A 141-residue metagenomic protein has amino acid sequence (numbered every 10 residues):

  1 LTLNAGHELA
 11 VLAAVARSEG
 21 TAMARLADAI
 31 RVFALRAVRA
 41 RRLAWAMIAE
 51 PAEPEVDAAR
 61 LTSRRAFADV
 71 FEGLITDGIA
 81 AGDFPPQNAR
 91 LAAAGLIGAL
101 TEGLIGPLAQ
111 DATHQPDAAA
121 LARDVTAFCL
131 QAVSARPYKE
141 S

Functional and structural regions predicted by a protein language model:
L3-A10, D28, L35-R39, E55-A81 (+2 more regions): Amphipathic alpha-helical packing segments from all-alpha helical-bundle domains
A10-R41, A92-L96, A119-A122, Y138: Hydrophobic alpha-helical connector segments
A14, M47-P54, Q110: Short linear capping/connector segments at secondary-structure termini
A22-L26, V56, P85, A89 (+1 more regions): Residue-level recognition of alpha-helical structural elements
V32-R39, A68-A81, A99-S141: C-terminal peripheral helix-coil segments that are non-catalytic and often amphipathic
L43-A44, G82: Flexible, nucleotide-binding loop/lid elements of kinase catalytic cores
A44-I48, Q87, E140-S141: Short, hydrophobic secondary-structure boundary micro-motifs
